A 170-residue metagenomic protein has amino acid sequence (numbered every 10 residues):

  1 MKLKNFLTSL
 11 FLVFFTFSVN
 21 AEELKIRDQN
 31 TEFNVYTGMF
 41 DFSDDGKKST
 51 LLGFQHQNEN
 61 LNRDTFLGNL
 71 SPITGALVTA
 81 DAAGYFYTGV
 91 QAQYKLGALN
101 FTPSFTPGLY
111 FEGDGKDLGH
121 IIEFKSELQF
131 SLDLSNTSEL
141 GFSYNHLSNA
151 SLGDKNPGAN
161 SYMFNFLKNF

Functional and structural regions predicted by a protein language model:
M1-D28: Cleavable N-terminal export/targeting peptides
A21-N30, D44-D45, N60-L70, K95-F101 (+1 more regions): Short loop/turn motifs that connect adjacent beta-strands in outer-membrane beta-barrel proteins
E32-D41, L67-T79, T102-L109, S143-S148: Transmembrane beta-strand segments that form the barrel wall of outer-membrane beta-barrel proteins
F40-T50, A76-Y87, D114-I121, S151-A159: Solvent-exposed loop/turn segments connecting transmembrane beta-strands in outer-membrane beta-barrel proteins
K48-F54, L132, P157-F170: Outer-membrane beta-barrel "beta-signal"
H56-N58, A92-Y94, L132, H146 (+1 more regions): Residue-level signature of outer-membrane beta-barrel architecture
D81-F105: Helix-adjacent hinge/juxtasegments
L99-E127: Mid-chain, well-packed structural core segment of small domains
